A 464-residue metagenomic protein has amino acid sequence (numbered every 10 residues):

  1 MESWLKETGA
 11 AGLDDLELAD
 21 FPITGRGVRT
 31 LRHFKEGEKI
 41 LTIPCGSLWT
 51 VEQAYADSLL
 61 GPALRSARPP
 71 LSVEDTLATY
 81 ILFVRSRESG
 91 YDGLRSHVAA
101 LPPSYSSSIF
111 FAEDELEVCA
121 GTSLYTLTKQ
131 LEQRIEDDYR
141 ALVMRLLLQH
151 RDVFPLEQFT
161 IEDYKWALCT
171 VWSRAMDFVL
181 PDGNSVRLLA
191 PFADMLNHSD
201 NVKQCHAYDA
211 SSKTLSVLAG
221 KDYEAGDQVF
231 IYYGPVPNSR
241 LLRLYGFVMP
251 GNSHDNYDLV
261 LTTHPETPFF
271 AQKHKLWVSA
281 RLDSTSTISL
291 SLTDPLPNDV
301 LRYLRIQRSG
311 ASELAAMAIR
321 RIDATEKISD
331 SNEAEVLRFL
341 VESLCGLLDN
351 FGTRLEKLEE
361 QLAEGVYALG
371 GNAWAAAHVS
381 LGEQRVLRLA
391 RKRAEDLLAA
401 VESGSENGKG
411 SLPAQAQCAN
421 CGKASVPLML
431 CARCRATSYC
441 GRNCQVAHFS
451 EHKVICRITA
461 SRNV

Functional and structural regions predicted by a protein language model:
M1-S47, E52-A56, S86-A424, A432-R433 (+1 more regions): Long, positively charged leader/targeting segments at protein N-termini
V28, E38-K39, S66-V73: Long, charged/polar, flexible scaffold/linker tracts and peripheral helical/loop segments that provide non-catalytic
Y55, L59-P69, A368, K453 (+1 more regions): Intrinsically disordered, low-complexity polar regions and short flexible loop motifs
G61-P70, L77-I81, L261: E2/UBC-UEV (E2-variant) core
S403, R457-V464: C-terminal helix/juxtamembrane-tail motif
C434-R457: Cys/His-coordinated zinc-finger cores
